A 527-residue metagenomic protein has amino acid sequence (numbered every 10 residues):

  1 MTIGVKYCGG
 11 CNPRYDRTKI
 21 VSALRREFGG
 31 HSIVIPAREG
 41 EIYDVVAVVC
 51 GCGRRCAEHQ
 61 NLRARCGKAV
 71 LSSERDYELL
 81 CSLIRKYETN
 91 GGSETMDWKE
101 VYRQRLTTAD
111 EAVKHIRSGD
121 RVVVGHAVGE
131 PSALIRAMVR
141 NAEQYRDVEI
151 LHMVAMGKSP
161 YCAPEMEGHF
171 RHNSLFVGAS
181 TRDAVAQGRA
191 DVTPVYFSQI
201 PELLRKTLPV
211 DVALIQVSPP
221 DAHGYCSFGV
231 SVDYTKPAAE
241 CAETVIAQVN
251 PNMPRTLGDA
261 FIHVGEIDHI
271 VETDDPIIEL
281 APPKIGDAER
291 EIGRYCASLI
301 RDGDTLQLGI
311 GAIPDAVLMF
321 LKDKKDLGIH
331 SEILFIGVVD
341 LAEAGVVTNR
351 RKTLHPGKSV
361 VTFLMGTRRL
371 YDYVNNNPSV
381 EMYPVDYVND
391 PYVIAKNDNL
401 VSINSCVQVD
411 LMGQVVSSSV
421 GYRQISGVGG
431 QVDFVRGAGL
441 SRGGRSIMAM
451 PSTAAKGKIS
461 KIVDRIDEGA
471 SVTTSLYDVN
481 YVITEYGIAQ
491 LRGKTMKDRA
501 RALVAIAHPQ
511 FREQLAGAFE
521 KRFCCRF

Functional and structural regions predicted by a protein language model:
M1-F28: Short, charged N-terminal beta->alpha structural module
T2-G10, V46-V49, R121-G125, Q307: Short glycine-rich or small-residue beta-strand-to-loop segments that form or flank ligand, phosphate, metal/Fe-S
I3-G4, R65-T95: Ser/Thr/Gly-rich flexible loops in soluble cytosolic domains mediating phosphotransfer, phosphorylation
A23-E41, R105-T108, V192-I200: A short, well-structured beta->alpha microelement
F28, A64-C66, C241, E266: Short, structured coil segments at secondary-structure junctions
A37-R55, L214, S402-I403: Short, well-ordered secondary-structure micro-motifs within conserved domains or adaptor modules
V45-A69, S73-E74: Mid-chain, well-packed structural core segment of small domains
G92-F527: Conserved alpha/beta enzyme-core scaffold
